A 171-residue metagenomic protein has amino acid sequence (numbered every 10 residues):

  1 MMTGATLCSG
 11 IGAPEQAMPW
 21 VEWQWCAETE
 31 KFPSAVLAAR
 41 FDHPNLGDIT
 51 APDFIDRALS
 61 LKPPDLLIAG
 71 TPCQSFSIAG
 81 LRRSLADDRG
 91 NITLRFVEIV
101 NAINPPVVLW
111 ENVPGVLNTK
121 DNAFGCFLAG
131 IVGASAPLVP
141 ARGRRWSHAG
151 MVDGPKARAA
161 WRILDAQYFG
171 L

Functional and structural regions predicted by a protein language model:
M1-M2, K62: Short helix-loop-beta connector
M2-D53: SAM cofactor-binding core of SAM-dependent methyltransferases, primarily the Rossmann-like beta-alpha-beta module
A5, L66-I68, L109: N-terminal Rossmann-like NAD(P) cofactor-binding module of classical short-chain dehydrogenase/reductase
A13, P33, S75, V116-L117: Feature marks short, surface-exposed loop/turn motifs that line or immediately flank catalytic pockets and channel
A27, G47, A69, W110-E111: Active-site flanking residues adjacent to catalytic metal/cofactor-binding acidic residues
I55-P64, F76-L171: Class I S-adenosyl-L-methionine
P72: Short glycine-/small-residue-rich Rossmann-like dinucleotide-binding loops
